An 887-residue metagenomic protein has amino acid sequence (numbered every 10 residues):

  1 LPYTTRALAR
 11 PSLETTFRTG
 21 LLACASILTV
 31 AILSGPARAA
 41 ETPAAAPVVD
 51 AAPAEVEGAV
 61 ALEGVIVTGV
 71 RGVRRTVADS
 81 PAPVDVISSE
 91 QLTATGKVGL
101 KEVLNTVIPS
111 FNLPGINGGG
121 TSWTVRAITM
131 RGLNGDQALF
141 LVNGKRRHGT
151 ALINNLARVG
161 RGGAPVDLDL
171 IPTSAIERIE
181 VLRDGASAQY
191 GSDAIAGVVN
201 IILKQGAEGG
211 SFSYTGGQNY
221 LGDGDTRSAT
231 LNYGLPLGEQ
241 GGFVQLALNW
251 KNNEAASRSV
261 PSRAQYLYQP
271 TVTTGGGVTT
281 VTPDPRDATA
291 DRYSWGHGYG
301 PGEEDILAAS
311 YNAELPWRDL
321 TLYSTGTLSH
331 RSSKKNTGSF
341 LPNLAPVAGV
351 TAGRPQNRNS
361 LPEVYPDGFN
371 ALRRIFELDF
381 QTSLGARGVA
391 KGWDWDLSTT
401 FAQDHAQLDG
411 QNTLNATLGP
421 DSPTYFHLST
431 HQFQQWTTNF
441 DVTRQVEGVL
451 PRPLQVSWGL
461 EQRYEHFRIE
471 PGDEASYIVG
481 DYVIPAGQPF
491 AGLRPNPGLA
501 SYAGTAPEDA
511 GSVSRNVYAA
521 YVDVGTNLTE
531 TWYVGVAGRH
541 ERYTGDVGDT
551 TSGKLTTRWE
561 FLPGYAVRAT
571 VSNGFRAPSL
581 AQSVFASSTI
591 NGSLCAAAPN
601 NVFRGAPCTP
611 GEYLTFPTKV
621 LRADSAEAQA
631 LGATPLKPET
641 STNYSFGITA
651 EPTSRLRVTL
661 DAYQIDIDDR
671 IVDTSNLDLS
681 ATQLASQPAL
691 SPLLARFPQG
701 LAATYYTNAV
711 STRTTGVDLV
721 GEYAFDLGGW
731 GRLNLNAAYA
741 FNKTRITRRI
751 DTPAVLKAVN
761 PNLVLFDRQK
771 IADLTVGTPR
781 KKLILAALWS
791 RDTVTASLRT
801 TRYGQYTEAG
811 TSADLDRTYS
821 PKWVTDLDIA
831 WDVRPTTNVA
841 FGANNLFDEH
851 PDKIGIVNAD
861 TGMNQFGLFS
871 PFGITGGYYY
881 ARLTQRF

Functional and structural regions predicted by a protein language model:
P2-T106, I171, T230, G234 (+2 more regions): N-terminal Sec signal peptide and the immediately downstream disordered periplasmic leader that contains the TonB box
T4, T150, R657, I667 (+3 more regions): C-terminal beta-signal and adjacent terminal beta-strands/loops of Gram-negative outer-membrane beta-barrel proteins
V73, V84, L104-A151: Extracytoplasmic beta-strand/coil segments of soluble accessory domains associated with Gram-negative outer-membrane
L100-V103, V107, I128-T129, D167-D169 (+3 more regions): N-terminal periplasmic accessory domains that precede and gate Gram-negative outer-membrane beta-barrel machines
K145-R183: Short acidic/polar hinge/loop motifs at secondary-structure boundaries that mediate gating or recognition
G197, I202-G217, E304-N312, P316-F369 (+7 more regions): Surface-exposed extracellular loop regions of Gram-negative outer-membrane beta-barrel proteins
L361-E363, F369-T382, G388, F401 (+2 more regions): Outer-membrane beta-barrel transmembrane domain signature of Gram-negative proteins, especially the mid-to-C-terminal
W458, R657-G810: Gram-negative outer-membrane beta-barrel transporters
